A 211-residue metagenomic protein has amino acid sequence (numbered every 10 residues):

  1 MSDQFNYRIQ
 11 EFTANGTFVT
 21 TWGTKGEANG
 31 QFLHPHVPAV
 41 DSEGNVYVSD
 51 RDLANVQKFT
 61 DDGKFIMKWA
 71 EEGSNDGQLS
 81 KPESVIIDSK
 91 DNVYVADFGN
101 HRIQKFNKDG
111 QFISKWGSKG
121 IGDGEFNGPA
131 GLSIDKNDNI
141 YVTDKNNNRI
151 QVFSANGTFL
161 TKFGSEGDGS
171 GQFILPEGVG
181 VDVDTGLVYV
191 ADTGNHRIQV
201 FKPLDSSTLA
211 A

Functional and structural regions predicted by a protein language model:
M1-A211: Eukaryotic scaffold repeat domains enriched in small/polar residues
